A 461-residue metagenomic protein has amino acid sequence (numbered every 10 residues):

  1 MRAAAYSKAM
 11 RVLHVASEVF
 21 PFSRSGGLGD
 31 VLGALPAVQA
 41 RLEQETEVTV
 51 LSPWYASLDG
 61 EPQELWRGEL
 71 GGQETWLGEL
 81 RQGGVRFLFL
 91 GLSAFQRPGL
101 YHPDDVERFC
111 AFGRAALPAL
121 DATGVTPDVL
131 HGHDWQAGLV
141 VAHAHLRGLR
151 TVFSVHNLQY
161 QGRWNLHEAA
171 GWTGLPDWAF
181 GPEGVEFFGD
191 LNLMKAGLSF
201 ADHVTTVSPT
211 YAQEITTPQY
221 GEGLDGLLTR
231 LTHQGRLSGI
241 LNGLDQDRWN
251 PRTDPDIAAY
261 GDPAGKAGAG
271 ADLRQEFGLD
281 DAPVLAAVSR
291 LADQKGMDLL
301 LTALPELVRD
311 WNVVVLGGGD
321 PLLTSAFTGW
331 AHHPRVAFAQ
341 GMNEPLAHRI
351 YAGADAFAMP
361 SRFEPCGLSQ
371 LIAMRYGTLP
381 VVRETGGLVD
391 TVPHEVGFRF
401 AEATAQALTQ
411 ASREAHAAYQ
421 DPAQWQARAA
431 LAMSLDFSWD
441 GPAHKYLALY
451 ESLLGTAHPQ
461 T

Functional and structural regions predicted by a protein language model:
R2-T461: Catalytic cores of nucleotide-sugar-dependent glycosyltransferases that transfer UDP/GDP/TDP-activated
